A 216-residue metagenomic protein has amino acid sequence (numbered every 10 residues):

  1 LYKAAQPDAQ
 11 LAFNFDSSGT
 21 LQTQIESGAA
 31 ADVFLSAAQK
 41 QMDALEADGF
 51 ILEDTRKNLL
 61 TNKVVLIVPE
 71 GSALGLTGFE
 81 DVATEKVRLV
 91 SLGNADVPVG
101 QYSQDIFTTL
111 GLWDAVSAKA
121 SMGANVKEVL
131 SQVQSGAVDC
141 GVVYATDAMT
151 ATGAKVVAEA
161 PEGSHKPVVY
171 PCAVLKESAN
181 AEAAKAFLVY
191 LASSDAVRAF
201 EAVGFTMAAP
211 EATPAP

Functional and structural regions predicted by a protein language model:
L1-A12, G19, T23-S27, S36-Q39 (+3 more regions): Exported/periplasmic ABC-transporter solute-binding proteins
I51: Short beta-strand elements at the ligand-binding edges of bilobed clamshell
D54: Active-site phosphate-binding/coordination module
